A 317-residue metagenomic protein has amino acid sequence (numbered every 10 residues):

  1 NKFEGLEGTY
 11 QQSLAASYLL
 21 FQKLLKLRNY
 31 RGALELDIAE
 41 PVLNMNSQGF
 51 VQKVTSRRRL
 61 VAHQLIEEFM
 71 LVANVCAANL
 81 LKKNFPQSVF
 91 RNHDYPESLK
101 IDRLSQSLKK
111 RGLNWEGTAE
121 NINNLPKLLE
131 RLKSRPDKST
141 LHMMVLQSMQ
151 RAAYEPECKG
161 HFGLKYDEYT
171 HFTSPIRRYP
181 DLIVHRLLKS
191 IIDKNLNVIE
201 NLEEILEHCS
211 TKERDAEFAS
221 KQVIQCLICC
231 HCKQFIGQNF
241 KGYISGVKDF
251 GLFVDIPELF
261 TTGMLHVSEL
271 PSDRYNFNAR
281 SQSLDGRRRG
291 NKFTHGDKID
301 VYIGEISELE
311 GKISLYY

Functional and structural regions predicted by a protein language model:
N1-F277, G296-Y316: Electropositive polyanion-binding surfaces
S272-N291: Surface-exposed acidic, glycine/proline-enriched linker/cap segments that occur as 15-30-residue helix-coil
